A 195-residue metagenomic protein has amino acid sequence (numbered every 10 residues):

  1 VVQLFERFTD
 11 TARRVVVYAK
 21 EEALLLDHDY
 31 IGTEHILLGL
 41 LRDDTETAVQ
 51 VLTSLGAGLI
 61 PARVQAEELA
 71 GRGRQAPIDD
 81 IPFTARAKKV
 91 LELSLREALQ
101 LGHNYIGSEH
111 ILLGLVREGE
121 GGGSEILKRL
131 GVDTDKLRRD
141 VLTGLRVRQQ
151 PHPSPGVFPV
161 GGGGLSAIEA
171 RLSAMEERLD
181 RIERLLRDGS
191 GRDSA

Functional and structural regions predicted by a protein language model:
V1-A195: Histone-fold recognition with a strong bias for associated Lys/Arg-rich disordered tails
